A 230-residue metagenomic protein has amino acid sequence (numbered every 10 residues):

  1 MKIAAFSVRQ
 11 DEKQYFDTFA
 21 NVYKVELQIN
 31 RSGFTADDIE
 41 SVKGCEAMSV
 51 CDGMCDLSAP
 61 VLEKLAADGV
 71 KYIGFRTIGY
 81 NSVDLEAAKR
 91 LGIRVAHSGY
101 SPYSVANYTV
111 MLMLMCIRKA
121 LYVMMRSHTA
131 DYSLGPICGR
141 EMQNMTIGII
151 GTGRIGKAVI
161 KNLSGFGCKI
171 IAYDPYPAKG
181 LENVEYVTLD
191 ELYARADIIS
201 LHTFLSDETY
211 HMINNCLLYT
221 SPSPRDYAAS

Functional and structural regions predicted by a protein language model:
M1-C45, C51, G167, I171: N-terminal glycine-/charge-rich "phosphate-binding" loop or analogous flexible N-terminal tail
I39-V42, V83-A87, Y176-N183: Short loop/helix-cap segments at secondary-structure boundaries that form the rim of catalytic
S41-K43, A67, M142, L192-A196 (+1 more regions): A short, aliphatic-rich alpha-helical micro-motif
E46-M124: Phosphate/diphosphate ligand-binding glycine-rich loop within oxidoreductases
V123-A158: Glycine-rich NAD(P)-binding loop of Rossmann-like domains
L163: Aromatic pocket-lining residues of Rossmann-like dinucleotide-binding sites
I171, P175-S221, R225: Rossmann-like adenosine-cofactor binding region
